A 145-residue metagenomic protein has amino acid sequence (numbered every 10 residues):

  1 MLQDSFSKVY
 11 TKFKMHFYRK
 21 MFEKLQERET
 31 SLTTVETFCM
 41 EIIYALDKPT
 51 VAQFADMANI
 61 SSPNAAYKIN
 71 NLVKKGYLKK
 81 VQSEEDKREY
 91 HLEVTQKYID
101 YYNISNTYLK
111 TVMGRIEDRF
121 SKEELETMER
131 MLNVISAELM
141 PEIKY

Functional and structural regions predicted by a protein language model:
M1, K122-Y145: C-terminal regulatory/oligomerization modules of transcriptional regulators
M1-E29: N-terminal leader segment of winged-helix/HTH proteins
S7-Y10, E36, T95, E129-L132 (+1 more regions): Generic structural concept
R19-S61: N-terminal helix-turn-helix DNA-binding core of bacterial DNA-binding proteins
E41, V73, E129: A cross-family signal for key residues in well-ordered alpha-helices that form functional helical elements
K68-N71, M131: Residues within the DNA-recognition helix of helix-turn-helix
N70-E126: Charged, amphipathic alpha-helical coiled-coil/dimerization segments
